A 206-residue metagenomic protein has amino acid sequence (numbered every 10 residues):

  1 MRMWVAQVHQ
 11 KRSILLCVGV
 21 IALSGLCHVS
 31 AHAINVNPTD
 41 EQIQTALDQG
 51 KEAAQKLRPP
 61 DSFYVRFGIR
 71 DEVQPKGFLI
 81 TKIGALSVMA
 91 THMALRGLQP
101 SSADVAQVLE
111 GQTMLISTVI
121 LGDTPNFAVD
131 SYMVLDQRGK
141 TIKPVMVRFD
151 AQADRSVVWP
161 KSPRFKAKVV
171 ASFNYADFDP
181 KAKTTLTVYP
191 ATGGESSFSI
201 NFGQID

Functional and structural regions predicted by a protein language model:
M1-K11: N-terminal secretory signal peptides that target proteins for export/translocation
H9, V18-G19, M89: Enrichment for repetitive, rod-forming helical segments
Q10-S13, G25-L26: Intrinsic disorder/low-complexity segments
I14, S30-H32: Short linear sequence motif anchored by a di-proline
C17-G25: Bacterial N-terminal signal peptides
H32-D206: Conserved functional micro-motifs across diverse proteins
